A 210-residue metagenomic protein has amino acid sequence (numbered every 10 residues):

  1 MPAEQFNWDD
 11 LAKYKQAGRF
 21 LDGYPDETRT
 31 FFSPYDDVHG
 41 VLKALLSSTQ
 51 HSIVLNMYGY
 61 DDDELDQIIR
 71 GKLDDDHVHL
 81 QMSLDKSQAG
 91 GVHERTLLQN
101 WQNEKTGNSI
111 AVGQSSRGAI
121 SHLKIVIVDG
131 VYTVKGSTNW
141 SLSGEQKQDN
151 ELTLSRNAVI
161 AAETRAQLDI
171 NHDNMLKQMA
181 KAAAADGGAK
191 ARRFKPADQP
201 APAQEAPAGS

Functional and structural regions predicted by a protein language model:
P2-S48, G59-G209: HKD-type phospholipase D/PLD-like phosphodiesterase module
